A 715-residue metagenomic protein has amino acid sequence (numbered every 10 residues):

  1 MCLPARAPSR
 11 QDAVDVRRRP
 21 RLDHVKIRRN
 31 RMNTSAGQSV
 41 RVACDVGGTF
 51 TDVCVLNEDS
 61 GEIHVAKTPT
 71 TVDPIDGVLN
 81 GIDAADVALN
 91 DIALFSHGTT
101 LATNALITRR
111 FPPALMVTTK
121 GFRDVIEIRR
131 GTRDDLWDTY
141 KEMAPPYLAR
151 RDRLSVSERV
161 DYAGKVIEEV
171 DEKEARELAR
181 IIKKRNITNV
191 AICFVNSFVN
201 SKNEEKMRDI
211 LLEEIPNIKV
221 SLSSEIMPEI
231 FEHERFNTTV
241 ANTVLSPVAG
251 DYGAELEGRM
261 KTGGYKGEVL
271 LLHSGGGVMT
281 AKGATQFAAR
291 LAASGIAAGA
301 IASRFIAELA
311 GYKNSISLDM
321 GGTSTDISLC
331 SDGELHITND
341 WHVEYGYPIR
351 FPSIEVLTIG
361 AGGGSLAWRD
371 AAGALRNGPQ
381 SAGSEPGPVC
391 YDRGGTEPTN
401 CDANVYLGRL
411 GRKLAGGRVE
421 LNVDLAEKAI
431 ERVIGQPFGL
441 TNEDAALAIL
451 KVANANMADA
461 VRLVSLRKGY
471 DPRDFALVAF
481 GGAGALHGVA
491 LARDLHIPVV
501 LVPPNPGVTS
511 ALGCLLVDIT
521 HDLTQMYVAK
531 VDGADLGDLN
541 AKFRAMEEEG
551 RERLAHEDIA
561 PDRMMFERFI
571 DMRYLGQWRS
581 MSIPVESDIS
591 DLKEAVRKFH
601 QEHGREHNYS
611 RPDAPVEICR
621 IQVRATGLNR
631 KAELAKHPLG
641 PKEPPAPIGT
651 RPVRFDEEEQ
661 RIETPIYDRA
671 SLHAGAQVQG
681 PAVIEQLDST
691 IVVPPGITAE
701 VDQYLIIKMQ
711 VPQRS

Functional and structural regions predicted by a protein language model:
R6, R19, H24-A114, E168 (+17 more regions): N-terminal glycine/serine-rich phosphate-binding loop of ATP-dependent small-molecule kinases, especially carbohydrate
Q38, V46, K173-E177, I181 (+10 more regions): C-terminal, non-catalytic interaction/recognition modules in large multi-subunit enzymes and RNPs
C44-P74, A144-A163, E420, L523-K530: Short glycine-rich, Thr/Ser-proximal phosphate-binding strand/loop in the N-terminal lobe of ATP-dependent enzymes
V55-H64, T132-W137, Y147-V166, I187 (+5 more regions): Gly-rich Lys/Arg/Thr-decorated short loops/hinges at beta-loop-alpha junctions or inter-strand turns that position
I63-T70, L115-G121, K141-M143, A281-K282 (+3 more regions): Glycine-rich phosphate-binding loop of actin/hexokinase-like ATP-binding domains
I75, L79, A84-A85, S224-F231 (+6 more regions): ATP-dependent carbohydrate kinase catalytic cores
P113-K165, S223-M227, G513: Active-site phosphate-binding/coordination module
C193-T239, V623-P641, D702, I707-Q713: Terminal amphipathic helices with adjacent charged low-complexity linkers/tails
